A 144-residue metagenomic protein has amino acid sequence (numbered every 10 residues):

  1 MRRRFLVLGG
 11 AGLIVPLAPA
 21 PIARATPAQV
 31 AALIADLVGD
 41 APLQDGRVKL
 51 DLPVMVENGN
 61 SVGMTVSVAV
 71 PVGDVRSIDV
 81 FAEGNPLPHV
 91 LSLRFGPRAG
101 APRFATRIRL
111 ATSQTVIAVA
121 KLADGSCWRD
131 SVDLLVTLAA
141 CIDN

Functional and structural regions predicted by a protein language model:
M1-I14: N-terminal secretory signal peptides and thylakoid transit peptides that target proteins across membranes
R24-N58: Transition segment at domain starts
G63-A69: Short edge beta-strand/loop segments characteristic of extracellular beta-sandwich folds
P86-R109: An anionic, turn-rich surface loop/hairpin at beta-sheet edges that serves as a generic interaction/coordination patch
A111-T115: Extracellular Ig-like/FN3 beta-sandwich strand-entry sites
A123-R129: Short acidic/polar inter-strand loop motif in beta-rich domains
D133-A139: Short beta-strand edge segments in extracellular beta-sheet folds
